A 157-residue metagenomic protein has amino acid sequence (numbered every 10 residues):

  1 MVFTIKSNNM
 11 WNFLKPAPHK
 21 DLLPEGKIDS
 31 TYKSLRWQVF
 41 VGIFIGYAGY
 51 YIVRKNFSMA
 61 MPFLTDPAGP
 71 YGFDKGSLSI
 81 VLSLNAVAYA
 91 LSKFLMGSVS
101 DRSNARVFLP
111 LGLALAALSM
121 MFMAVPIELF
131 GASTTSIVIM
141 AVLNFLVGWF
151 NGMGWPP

Functional and structural regions predicted by a protein language model:
Q38-D66: Extracytoplasmic
I43-Y51, A86, M140-G148: Helical-face signature of the major facilitator-like transporter fold
Y51, K55, G148-P156: Small-residue-rich segments within alpha-helical transmembrane domains of MFS-like 12-TM solute carriers
K55, A86-F94: Residue-level signature of mid-helix packing/kink "hotspots" within the transmembrane helices of 12-pass Major
S92-N104: Helix-to-loop junctions at the C-terminal end of transmembrane segments in multipass secondary transporters
A114-S133: C-terminal ends and interior cores of transmembrane alpha-helices in multi-pass membrane transporters/permeases
S119, S133-M153: Hydrophobic core of transmembrane alpha-helices in multi-pass small-molecule transporters, especially MFS/SLC-type
